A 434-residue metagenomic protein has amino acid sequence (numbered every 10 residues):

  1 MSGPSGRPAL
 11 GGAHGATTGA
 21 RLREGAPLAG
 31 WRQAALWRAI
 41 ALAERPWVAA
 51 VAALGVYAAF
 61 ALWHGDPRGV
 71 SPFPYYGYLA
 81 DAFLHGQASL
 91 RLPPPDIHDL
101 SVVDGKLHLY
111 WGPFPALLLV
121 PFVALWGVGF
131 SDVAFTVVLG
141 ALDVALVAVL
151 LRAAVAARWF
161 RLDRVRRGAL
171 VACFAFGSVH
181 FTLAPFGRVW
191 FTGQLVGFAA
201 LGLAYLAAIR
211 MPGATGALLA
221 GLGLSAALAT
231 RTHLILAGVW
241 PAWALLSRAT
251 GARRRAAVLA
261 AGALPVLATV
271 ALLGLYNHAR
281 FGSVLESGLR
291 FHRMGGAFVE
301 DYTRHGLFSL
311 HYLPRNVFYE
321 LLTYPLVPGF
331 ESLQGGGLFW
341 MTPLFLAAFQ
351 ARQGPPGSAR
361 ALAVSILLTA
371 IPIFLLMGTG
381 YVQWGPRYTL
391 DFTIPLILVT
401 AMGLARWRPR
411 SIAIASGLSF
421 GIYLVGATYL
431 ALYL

Functional and structural regions predicted by a protein language model:
S2-L434: Membrane-proximal envelope and lipid/glycan-remodeling enzymes
